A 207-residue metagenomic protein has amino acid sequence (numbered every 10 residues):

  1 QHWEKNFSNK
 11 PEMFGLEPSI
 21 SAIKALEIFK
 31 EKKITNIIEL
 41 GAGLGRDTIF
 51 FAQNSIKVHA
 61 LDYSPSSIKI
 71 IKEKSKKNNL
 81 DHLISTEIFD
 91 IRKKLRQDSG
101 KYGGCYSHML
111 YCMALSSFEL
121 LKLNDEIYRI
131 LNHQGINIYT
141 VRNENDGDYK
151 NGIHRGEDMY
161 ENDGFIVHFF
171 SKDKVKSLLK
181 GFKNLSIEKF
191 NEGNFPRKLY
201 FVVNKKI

Functional and structural regions predicted by a protein language model:
Q1-K30, I38-K94, K122, I136-I207: Class I (Rossmann-like) S-adenosyl-L-methionine-dependent methyltransferase catalytic domain, capturing the SAM-binding
I34: Phosphate-coordination loops involved in phosphoryl transfer and adenosine-cofactor binding
K94-G100: Short amphipathic alpha-helix with an adjacent loop that forms part of the alpha/beta core around
Y106: A conserved beta-strand element that flanks and buttresses the S-adenosyl-L-methionine
M109-M113, F118: Short catalytic micro-motifs in class I SAM-dependent methyltransferases
L121-H133: A short glycine-rich, Lys/Arg-flanked "PGG" loop and its adjoining helix->strand segment in the class I
